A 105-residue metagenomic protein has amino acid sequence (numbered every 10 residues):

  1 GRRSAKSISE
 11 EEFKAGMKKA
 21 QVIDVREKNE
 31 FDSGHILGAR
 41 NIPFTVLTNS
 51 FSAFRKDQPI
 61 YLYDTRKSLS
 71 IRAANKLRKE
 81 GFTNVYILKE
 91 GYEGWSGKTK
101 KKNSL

Functional and structural regions predicted by a protein language model:
G1-E10, G16-A20, K28-P59, D64-L105: Rhodanese-like catalytic fold shared by cysteine-dependent sulfurtransferases and DSP/PTP-type phosphatases
